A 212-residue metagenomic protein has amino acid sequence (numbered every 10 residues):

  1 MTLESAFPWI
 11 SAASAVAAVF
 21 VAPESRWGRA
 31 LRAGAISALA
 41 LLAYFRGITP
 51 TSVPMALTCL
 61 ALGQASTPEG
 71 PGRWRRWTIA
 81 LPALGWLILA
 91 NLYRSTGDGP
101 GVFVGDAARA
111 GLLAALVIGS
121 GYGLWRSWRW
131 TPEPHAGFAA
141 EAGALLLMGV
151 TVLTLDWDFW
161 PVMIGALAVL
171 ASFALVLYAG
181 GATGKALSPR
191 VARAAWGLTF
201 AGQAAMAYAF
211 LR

Functional and structural regions predicted by a protein language model:
M1-R212: Polytopic alpha-helical membrane-helix bundles and their juxtamembrane interface segments in multi-pass membrane
